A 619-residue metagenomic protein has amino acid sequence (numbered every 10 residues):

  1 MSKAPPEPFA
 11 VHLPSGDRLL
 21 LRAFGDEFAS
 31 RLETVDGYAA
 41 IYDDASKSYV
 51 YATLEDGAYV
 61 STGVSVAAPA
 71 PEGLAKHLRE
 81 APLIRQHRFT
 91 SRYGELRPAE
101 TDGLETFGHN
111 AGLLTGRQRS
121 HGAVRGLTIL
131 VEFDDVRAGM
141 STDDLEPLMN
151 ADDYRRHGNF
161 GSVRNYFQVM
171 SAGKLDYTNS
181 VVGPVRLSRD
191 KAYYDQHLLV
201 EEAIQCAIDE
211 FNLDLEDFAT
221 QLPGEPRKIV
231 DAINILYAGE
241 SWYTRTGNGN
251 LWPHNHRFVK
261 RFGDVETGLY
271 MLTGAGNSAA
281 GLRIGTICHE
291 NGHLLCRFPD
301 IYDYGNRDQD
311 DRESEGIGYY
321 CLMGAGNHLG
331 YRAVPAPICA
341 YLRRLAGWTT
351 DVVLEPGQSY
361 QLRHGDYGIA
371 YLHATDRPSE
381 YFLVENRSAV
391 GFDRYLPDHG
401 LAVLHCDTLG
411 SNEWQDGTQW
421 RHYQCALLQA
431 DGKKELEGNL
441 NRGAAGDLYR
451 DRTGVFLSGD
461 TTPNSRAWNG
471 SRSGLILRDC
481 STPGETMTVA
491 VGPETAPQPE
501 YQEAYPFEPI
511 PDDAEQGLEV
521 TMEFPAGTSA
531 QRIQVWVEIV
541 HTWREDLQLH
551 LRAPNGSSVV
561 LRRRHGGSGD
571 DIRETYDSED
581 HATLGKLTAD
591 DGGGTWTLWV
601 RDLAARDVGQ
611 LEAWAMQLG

Functional and structural regions predicted by a protein language model:
M1-T115: N-terminal prosegments of processed precursors
P6-P8, R18, S48, R125 (+7 more regions): Exposed beta-strand and adjacent loop surfaces of beta-rich binding modules that mediate intermolecular recognition
A99-D102, F107-S120, G158-V265: Active-site-proximal segments of metallohydrolase catalytic domains
F107-G173, A530, R544: Boundary/activation segment at the start of structured domains
T128, I235, C296, M323 (+5 more regions): Residue-level detector of buried hydrophobic side-chain packing in well-ordered secondary-structure elements
Y166, M170, R227, D231-L396 (+1 more regions): Extracellular hydrolytic enzyme modules, especially secreted metalloproteases of the metzincin/thermolysin-like class
R363-A496, D591-G609: Extracellular low-complexity, Gly/Ser/Thr-rich intrinsically disordered linkers and protease-sensitive activation/hinge
T495-G619: Loop and turn regions of beta-sandwich accessory domains that flank beta-strands and are enriched in small/polar
